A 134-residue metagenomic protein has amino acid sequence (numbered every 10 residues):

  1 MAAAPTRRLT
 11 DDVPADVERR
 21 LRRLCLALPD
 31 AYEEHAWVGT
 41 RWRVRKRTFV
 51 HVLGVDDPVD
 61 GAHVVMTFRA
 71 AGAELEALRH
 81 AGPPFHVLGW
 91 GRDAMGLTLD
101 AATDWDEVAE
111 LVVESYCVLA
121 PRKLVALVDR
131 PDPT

Functional and structural regions predicted by a protein language model:
M1-T134: Charge-dense, helix-prone N-terminal extensions
